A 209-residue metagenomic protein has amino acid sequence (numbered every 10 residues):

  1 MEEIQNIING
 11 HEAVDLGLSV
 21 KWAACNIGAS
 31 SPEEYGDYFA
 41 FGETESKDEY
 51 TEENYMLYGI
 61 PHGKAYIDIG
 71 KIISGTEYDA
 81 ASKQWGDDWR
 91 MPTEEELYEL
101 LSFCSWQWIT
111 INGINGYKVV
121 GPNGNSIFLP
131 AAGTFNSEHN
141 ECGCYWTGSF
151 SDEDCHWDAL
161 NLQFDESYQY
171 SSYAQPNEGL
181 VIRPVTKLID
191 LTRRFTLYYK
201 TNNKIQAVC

Functional and structural regions predicted by a protein language model:
E2, N9, D15-Y199: C-terminal, surface-exposed recognition/capping segments
